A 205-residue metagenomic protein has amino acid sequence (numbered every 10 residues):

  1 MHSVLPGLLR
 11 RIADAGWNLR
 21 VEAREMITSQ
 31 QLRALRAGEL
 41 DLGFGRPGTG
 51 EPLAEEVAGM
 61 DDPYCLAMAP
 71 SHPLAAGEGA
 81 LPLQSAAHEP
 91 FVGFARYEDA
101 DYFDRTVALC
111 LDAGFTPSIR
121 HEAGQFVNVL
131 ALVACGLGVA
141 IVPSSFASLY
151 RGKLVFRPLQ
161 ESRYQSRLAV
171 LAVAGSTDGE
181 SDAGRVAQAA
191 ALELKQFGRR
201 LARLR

Functional and structural regions predicted by a protein language model:
M1-E51, A123: Central regulatory/effector-binding core of bacterial HTH transcription factors
S3-L5, P90-A113, E180-L204: Secondary-structure junction motif
N18-E22, T116-R120, R167-A169: Residues at or immediately flanking beta-strands
A23, F44, E56, L66-A67 (+4 more regions): Generic preference for hydrophobic
I27-L32, R36-L40, G45, Y97-R157: Hydrophobic hinge/microswitch elements
E51-A58, D62-P63, V127-S176: Beta-alpha-beta core module
E56-Y64, M68-F91: Flexible hinge/capping segments at coil-to-helix
S71-L81, E161-Q165, G175-R185: Short helix-loop capping/hinge motifs at secondary-structure junctions, enriched in acidic/polar residues
